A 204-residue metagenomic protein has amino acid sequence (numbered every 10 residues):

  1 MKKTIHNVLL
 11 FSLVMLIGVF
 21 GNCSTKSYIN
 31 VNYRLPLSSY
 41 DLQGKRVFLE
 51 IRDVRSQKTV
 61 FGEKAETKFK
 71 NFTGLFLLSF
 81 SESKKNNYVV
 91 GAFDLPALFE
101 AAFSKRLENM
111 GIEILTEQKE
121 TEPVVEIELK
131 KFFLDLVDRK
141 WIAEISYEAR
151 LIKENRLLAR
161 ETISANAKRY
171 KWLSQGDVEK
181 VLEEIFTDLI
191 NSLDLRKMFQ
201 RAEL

Functional and structural regions predicted by a protein language model:
M1-L9: Bacterial N-terminal signal peptides that target proteins for export
F11-V19: Bacterial N-terminal signal peptides
G18-G21, A143: Small side chains
G21-P96, R196-L204: A structural "domain/chain start" motif
T25-L35, K105, N109-L158, S164 (+1 more regions): Surface-exposed short loop/turn segments
T73-D94, E154-E203: Short secondary-structure boundary motifs at beta->alpha junctions and helix caps
A102-E113, D188, S192, R196: Structured segments of extracytoplasmic/periplasmic soluble domains in secreted or envelope-associated proteins
